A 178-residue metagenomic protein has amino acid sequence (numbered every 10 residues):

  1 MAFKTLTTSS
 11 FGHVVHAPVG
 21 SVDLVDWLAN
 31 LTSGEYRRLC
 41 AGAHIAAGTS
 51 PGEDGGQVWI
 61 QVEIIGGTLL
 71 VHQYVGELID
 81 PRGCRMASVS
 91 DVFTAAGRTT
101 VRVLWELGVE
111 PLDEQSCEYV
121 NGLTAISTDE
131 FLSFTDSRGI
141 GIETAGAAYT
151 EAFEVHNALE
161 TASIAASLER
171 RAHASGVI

Functional and structural regions predicted by a protein language model:
M1-Q57, I65: Hydrophobic ligand-binding cavity/cleft-lining segments
P18-V22, L78-G83, G108-E118: A short, structured loop/turn motif at beta-sheet edges
D23, G67-H72, D129-S133: Short acidic, gly/pro-rich beta-turn/loop elements at beta-sheet edges and active-site/ligand-binding grooves
Y36-R37, F131, G176: Short linear functional motifs in flexible/disordered or boundary regions
A41-I45, E77, T135-R138: Short, charged/polar low-complexity linear motifs in solvent-exposed/disordered segments
I45-R98: Glycine-rich portal/gate segments that line the openings of hydrophobic small-molecule binding cavities
D91-A158: Beta-strand/loop substructures that line and gate deep hydrophobic ligand-binding cavities in soluble
V155-I178: Short, highly charged C-terminal tails/helix-capping segments
